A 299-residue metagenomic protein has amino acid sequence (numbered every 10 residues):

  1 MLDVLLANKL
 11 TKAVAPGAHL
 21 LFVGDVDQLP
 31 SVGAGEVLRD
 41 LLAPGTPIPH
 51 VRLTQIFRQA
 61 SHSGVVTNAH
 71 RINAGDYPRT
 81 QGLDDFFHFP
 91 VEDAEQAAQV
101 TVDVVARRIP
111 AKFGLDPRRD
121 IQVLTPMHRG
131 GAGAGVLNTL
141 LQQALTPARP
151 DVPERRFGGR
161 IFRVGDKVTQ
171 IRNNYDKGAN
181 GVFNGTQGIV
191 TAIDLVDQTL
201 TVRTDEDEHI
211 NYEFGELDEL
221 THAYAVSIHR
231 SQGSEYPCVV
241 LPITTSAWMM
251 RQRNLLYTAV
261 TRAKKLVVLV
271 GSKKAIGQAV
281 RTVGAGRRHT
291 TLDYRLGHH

Functional and structural regions predicted by a protein language model:
M1-L10, V26-E36, R251: Conserved ATPase-coupling elements of RecA-like P-loop NTPase cores
M1-P16, H222, V226-H229, Y257: Conserved RecA-like ASCE ATPase "motif II neighborhood" in helicase/translocase motors
K9-A13, N138-Q143, L255-A259, G284-G286: Short, solvent-exposed amphipathic alpha-helical segments in soluble enzyme and RNA/protein-processing domains
A15-A18, V26-G178, T191, H299: Conserved helicase motor core of P-loop NTPases
G17-L21, K265-V268: Loop/turn-to-beta-strand initiation segments
F22, V123-T125, L241, L269: Structural beta-sheet core signal
A74, T186-H299: C-terminal accessory regions
A179-Q187: Short coil-to-beta-strand transition motifs
